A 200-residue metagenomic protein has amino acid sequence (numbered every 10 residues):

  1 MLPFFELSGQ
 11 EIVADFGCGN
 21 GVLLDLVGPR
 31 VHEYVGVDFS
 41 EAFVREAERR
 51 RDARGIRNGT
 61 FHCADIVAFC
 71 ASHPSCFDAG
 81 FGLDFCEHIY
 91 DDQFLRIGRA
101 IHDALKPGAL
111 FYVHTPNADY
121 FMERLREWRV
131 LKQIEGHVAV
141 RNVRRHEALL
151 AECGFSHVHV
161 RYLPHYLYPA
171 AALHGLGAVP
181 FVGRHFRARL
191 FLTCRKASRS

Functional and structural regions predicted by a protein language model:
M1-E11: Conserved alpha-helix/loop element of class I SAM-dependent methyltransferases that forms part of the SAM/SAH-binding
Q10, F77-D78: Local beta-strand N-terminus motif with an aromatic residue
F16: Conserved beta-strand/loop positions that form the S-adenosyl-L-methionine
N20-V31: Conserved SAM-binding loop of SAM-dependent methyltransferases across substrates and taxa, primarily the Class I
V22, F39, F43-E46, R50 (+4 more regions): S-adenosyl-L-methionine-dependent methyltransferase catalytic module, highlighting the catalytic core
E33-D38: Conserved SAM-binding motif I beta-strand of class I
G55-A68: Conserved SAM-binding strand-loop segment of SAM-dependent methyltransferases
A68-P74: Short conserved loop adjoining the S-adenosyl-L-methionine
